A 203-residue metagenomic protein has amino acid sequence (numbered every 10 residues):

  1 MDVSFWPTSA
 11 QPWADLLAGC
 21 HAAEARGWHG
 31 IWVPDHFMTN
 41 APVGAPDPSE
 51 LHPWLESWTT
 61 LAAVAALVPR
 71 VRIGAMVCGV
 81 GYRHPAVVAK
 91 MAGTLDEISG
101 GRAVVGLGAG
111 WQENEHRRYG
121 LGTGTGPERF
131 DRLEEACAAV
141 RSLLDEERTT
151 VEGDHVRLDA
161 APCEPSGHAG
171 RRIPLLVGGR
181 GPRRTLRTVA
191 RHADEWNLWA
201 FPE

Functional and structural regions predicted by a protein language model:
M1-E203: Active-site-adjacent structural elements that line small-molecule/cofactor binding pockets in enzymes
